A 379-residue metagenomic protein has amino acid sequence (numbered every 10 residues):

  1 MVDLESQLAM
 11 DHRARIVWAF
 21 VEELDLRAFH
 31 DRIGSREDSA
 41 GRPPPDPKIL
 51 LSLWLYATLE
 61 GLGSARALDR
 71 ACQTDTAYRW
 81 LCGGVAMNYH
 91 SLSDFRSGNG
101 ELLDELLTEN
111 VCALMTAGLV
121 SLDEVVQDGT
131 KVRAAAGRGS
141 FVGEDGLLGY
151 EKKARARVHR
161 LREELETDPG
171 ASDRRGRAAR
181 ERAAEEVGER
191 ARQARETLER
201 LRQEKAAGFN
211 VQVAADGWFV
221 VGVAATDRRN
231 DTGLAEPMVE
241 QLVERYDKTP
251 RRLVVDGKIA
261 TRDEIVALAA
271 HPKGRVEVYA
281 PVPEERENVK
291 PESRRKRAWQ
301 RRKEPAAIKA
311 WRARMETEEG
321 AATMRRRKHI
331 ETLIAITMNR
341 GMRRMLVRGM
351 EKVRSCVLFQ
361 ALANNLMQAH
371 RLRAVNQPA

Functional and structural regions predicted by a protein language model:
M1-L4, R32-S35, G41-P45, E287-K303: Short, charge-rich amphipathic segments
M1-V21, R27-A28, E189-N210: Acidic, glycine-rich two-metal-ion catalytic cores of nucleic acid-processing enzymes
D3, I49-L55, S91, E109: A general alpha-helix detector
L4, F29, A77, R138 (+1 more regions): Glycine-rich, flexible loop/turn motifs
L8-L55, E60: Basic, short loop/linker segments at the boundary and entry of helix-turn-helix/winged-helix-like folds
L26-F29, R36-P47, A71-G84, Y89-F95: Helical catalytic core of nucleic-acid polymerases
A57, L81, A224: Generic anion/oxyanion-binding catalytic loop in active/binding sites
G61-T74, V85-A379: Anion-binding and metal-coordination hotspots
